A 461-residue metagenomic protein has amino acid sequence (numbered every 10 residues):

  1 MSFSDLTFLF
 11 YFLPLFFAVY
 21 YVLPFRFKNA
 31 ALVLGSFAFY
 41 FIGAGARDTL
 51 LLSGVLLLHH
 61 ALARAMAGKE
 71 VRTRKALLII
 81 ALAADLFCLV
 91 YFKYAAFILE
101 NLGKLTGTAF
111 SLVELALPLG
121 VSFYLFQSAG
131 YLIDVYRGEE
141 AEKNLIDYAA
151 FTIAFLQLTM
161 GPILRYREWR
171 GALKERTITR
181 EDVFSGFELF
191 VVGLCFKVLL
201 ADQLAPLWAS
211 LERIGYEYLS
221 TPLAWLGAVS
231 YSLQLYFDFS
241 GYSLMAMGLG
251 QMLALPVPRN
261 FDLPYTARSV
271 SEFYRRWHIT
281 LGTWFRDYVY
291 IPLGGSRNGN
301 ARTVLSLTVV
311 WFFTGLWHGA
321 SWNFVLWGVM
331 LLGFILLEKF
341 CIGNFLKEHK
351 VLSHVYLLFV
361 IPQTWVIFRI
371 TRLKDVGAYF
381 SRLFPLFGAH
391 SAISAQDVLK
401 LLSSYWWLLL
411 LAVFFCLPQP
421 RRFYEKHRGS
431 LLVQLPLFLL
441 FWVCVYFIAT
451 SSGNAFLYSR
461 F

Functional and structural regions predicted by a protein language model:
M1-R460: Membrane-embedded transmembrane alpha-helical bundles that form the catalytic cores of multi-pass lipid-modifying
